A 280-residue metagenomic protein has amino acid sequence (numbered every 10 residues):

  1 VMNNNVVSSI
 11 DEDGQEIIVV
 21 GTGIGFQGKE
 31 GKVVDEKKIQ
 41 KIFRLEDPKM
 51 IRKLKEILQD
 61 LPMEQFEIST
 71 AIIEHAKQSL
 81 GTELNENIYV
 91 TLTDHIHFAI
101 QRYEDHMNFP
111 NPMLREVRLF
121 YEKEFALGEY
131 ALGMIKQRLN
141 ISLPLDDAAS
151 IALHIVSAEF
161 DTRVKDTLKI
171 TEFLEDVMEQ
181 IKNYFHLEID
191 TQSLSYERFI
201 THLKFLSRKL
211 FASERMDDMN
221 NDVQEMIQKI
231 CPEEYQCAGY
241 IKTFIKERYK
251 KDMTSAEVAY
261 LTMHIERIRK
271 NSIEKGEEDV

Functional and structural regions predicted by a protein language model:
V1-V280: A cross-family "folded-core" feature that marks the main globular domain of proteins
